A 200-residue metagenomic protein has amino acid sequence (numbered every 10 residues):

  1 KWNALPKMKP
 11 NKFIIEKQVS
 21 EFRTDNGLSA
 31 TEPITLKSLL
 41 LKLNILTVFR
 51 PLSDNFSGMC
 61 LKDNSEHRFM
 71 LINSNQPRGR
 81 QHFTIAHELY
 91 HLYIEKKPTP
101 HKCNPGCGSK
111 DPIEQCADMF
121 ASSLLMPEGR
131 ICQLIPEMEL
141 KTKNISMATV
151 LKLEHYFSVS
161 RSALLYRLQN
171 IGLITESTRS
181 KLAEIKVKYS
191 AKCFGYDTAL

Functional and structural regions predicted by a protein language model:
K1-L200: Active-site hotspot residues in diverse enzymes, especially metal/ion-binding acidic/histidine motifs
